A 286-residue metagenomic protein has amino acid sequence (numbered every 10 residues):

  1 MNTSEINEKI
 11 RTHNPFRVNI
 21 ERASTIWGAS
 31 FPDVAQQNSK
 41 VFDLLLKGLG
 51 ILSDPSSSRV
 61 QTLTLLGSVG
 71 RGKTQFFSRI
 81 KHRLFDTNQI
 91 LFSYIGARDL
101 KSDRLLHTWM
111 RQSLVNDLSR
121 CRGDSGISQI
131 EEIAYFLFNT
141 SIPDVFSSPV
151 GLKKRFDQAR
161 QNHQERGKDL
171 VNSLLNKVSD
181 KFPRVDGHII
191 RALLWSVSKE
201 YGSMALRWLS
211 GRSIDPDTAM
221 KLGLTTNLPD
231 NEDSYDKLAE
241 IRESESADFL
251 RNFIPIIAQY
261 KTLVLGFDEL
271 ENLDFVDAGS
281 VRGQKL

Functional and structural regions predicted by a protein language model:
M1-Q61, D144-R160, G167, K177: A short, basic N-terminal segment
Q37, V41, P55-S57, F85-N88 (+1 more regions): Helix-boundary capping/turn motifs
F42, H107, R111, G283-L286: Amphipathic alpha-helical segments in well-structured domains
G50, V115, S119, F275: Residue-level marker of positions within ordered structural domains that often coincide with functionally constrained
R59-Y260: P-loop NTPase nucleotide-binding core
S246-F249, G279-L286: Substrate-gripping "pore-loop 1 plus following alpha2 helix"
I257-R282: Conserved P-loop NTPase "ATPase switch" module shared by AAA+ and STAND
